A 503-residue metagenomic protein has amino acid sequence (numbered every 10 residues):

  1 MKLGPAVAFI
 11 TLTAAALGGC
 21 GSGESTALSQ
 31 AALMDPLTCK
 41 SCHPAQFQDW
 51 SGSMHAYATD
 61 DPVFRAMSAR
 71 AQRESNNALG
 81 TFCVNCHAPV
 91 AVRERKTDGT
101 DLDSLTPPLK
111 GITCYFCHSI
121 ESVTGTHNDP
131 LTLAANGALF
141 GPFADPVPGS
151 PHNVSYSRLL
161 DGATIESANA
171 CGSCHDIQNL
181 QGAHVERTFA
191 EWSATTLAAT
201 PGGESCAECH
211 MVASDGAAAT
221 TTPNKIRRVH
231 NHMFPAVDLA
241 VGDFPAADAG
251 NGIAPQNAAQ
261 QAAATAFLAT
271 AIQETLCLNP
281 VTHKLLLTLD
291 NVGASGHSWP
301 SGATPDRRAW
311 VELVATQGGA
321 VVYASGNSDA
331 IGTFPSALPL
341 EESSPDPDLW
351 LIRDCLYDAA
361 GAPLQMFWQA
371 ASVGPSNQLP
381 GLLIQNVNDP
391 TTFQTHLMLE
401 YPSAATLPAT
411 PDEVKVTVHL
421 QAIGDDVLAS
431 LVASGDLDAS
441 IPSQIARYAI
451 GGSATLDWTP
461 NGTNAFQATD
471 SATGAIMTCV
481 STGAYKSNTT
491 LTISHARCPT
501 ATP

Functional and structural regions predicted by a protein language model:
M1-A8: Bacterial N-terminal signal peptides that target proteins for export
K2, G21-G23, A309: Compositionally biased low-complexity segments, especially N-terminal hydrophobic helices that form the hydrophobic
A15-P36: Bacterial Sec-dependent N-terminal signal peptides
A27-Q30, Q46-E74, K96-P408, K415-A501: Primarily the internal scaffold of c-type cytochrome electron-transfer domains, especially repeated/multiheme c-type
G80: Aromatic-lined, polymer-binding surfaces characteristic of secreted/periplasmic polysaccharide-degrading enzymes
P89-K96: Conserved, well-structured interaction surfaces
